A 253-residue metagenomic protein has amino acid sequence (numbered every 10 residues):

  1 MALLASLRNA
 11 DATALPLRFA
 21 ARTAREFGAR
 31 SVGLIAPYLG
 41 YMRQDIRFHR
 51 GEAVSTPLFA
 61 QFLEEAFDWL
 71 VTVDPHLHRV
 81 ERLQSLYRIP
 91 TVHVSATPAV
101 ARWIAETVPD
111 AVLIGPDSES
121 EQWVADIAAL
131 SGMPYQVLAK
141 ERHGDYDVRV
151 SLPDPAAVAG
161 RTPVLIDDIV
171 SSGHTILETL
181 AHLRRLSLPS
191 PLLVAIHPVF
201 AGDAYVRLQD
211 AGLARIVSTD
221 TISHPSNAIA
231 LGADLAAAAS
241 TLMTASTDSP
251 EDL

Functional and structural regions predicted by a protein language model:
M1-L253: PRPP-associated nucleotide enzymes
